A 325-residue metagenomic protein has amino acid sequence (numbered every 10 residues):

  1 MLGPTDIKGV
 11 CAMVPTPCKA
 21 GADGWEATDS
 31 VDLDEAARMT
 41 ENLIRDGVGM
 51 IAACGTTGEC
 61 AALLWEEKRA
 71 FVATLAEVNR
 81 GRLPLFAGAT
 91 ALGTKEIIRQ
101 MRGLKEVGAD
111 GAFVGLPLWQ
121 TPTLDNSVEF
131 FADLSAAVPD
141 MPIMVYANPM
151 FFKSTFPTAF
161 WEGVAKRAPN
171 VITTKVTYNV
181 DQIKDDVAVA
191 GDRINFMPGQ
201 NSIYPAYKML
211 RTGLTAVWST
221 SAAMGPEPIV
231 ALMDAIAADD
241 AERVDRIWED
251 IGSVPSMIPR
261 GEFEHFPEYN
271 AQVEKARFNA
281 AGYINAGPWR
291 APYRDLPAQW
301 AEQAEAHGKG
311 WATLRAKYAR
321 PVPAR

Functional and structural regions predicted by a protein language model:
L2-K153, I172, W289, Y293-R294 (+1 more regions): Active-site beta->alpha loop and helix N-cap motifs at the rims of alpha/beta catalytic domains
P4, W218-A222, A271: Amphipathic, non-membrane alpha-helical segments in soluble helical-bundle scaffolds
G9-K19, D46, T212, G225-R325: C-terminal alpha-helical cap/extension of soluble enzyme domains
V31-D34, R38, E66, A70 (+7 more regions): Conserved active-site and cofactor/substrate-binding residues in soluble primary-metabolism enzymes
F71-L75, D133-A137, V217-S219, A237-A241 (+1 more regions): Short, structured secondary-structure boundary patches
A136-P139, N148-F266: Catalytic alpha/beta core domains of metabolic enzymes, predominantly
